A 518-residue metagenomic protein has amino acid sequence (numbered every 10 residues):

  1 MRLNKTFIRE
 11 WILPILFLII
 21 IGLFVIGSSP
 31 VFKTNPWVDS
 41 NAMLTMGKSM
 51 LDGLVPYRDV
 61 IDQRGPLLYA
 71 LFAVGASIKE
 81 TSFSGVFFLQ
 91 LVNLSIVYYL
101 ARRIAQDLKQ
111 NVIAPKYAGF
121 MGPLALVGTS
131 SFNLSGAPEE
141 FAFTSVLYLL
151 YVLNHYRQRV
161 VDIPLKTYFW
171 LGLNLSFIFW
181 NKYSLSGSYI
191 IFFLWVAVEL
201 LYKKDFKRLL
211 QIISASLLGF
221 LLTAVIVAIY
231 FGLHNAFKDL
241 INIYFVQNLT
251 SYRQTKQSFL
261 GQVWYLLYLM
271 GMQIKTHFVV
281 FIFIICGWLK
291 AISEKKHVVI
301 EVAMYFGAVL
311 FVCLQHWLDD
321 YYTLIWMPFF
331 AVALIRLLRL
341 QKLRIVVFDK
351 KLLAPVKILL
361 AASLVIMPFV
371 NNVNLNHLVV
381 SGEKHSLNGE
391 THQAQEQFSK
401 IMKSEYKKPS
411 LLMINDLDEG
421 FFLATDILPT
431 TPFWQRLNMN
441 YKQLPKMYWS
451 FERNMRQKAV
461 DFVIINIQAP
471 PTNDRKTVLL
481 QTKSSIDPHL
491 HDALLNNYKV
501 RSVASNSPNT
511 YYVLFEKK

Functional and structural regions predicted by a protein language model:
F88-Q110, Y148: Transmembrane-helix motifs of polytopic, lipid-linked glycan transferases
Y99, G271-V309: Hydrophobic, aromatic-rich transmembrane alpha-helices and their immediate juxtamembrane boundary segments
A101-V127, F143, V160, K166: Transmembrane-helix signature of polytopic, membrane-embedded enzymes that assemble or transfer cell-envelope glycans
S131-F141: Short acidic/glycine- and proline-prone juxtamembrane loop motifs at membrane-interface regions of multi-pass membrane
L147-W170, I285-H297, L338: Membrane-interface transmembrane helices that cradle and orient dolichyl/undecaprenyl
P164-L185, Y189-L194, L222, Y305-L314: Membrane-interface alpha helices of multi-pass inner-membrane proteins
F311-A354: Hydrophobic/aromatic-rich transmembrane helices and adjacent perimembrane loops
N376-V380, L387-Y441, W449-T472, S505-Y511: Short periplasmic/luminal acceptor-recognition loop of GT-C membrane glycosyltransferases, typified by
